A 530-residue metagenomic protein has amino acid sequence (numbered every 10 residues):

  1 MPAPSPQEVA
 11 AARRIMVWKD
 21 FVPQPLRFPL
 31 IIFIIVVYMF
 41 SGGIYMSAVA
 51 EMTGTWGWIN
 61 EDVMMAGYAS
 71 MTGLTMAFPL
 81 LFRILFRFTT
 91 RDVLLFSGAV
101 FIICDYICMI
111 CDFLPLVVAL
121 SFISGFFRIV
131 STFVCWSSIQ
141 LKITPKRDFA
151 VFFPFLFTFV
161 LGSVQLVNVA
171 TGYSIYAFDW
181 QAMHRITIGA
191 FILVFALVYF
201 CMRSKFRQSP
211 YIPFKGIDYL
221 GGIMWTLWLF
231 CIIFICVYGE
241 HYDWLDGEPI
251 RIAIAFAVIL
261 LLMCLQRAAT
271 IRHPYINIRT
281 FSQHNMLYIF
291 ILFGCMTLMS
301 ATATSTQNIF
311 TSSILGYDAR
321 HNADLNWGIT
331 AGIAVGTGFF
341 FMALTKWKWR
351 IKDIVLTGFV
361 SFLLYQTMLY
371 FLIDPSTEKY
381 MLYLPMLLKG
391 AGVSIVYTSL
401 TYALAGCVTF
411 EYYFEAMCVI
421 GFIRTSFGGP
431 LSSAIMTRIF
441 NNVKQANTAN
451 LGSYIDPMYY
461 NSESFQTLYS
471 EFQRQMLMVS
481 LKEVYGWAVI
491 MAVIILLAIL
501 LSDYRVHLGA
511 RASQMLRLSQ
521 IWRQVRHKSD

Functional and structural regions predicted by a protein language model:
M1-S41, G54: Cytosolic juxtamembrane N-terminal segment immediately preceding the first transmembrane helix of multi-pass
P25-S41, M46-S47, Y275-Q445, W487: 12-transmembrane solute porter fold
M52-G54, I84-F86, C108, V117 (+5 more regions): Interfacial helix-cap and linker-helix signal at transmembrane-aqueous boundaries of multi-pass secondary transporters
M65-R83, V130-W136, W327-F340: Central cavity-lining transmembrane alpha-helices of secondary-active solute carriers, predominantly the Major
M76-T90, I175, G336-K352: Helix-to-loop junctions at the C-terminal end of transmembrane segments in multipass secondary transporters
F78-F82, F86-L220: Helix-loop-helix hairpins in multi-pass membrane proteins, especially solute transporters
Y176-I291: Hydrophobic transmembrane-helix bundles of small-molecule transporters
I423-D530: Hydrophobic transmembrane architecture of multi-pass small-molecule transporters
